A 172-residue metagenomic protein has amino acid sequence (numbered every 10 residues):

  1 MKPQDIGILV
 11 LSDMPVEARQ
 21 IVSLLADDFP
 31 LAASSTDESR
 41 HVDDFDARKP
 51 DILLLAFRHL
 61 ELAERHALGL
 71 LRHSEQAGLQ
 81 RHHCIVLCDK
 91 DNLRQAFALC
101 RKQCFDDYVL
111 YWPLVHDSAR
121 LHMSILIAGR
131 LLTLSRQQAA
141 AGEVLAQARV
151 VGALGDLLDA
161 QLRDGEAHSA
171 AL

Functional and structural regions predicted by a protein language model:
M1-Q4, L79: Short, flexible coil/linker segments at domain boundaries that flank nucleotide/cofactor-interacting
P3-V16, Q20-L25, S34, L53-L54: Conserved acidic segment of CheY-like receiver
A18-R19, D37-C84, C88-A96: Conserved phosphotransfer microenvironments
D28-E38: Short hydrophobic/Thr-rich beta-strand motif most characteristic of the beta2 strand and flanking loop of CheY-like
F97-K102: Alpha4-beta5-alpha5 "output face"
D106-L110: Conserved phosphoryl-transfer motifs of two-component systems
W112-I125: C-terminal output helix
R130-L172: CheY-like receiver
